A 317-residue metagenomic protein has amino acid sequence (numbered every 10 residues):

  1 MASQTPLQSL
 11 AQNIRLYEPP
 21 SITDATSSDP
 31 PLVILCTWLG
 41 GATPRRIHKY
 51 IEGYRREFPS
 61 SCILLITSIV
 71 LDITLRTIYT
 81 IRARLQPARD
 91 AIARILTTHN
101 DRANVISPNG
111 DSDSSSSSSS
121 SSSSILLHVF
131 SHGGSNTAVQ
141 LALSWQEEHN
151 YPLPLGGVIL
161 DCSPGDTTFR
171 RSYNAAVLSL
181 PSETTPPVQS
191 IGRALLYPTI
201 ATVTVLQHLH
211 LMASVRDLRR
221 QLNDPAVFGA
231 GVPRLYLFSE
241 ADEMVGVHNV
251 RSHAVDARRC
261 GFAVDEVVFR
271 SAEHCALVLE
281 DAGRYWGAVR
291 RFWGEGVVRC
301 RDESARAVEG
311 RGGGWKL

Functional and structural regions predicted by a protein language model:
M1-D29, S60, T97-S121, Y151 (+1 more regions): Eukaryotic N-terminal targeting leaders
A2-I73, E240, G246-V247: Short, surface-exposed "cap/lid" segments of acyl-processing enzymes
A25-S27, A194-V289, E295-V297, D302: Serine-hydrolase catalytic core
L39-T43, H128-N136, E240-V245, H274-C275: Gly/Ser/Thr-rich loops at beta-strand to alpha-helix junctions that form or flank small-molecule/cofactor-binding
L64-I78, R270-A276: Short connector loops at secondary-structure junctions
I78-G110: Alpha/beta-hydrolase active-site loop
S124-L178: Primarily recognizes the serine-hydrolase "nucleophile elbow" in alpha/beta-hydrolase and SGNH/GDSL folds
L153, L160-A213: Hydrolase active-site cap/lid region
